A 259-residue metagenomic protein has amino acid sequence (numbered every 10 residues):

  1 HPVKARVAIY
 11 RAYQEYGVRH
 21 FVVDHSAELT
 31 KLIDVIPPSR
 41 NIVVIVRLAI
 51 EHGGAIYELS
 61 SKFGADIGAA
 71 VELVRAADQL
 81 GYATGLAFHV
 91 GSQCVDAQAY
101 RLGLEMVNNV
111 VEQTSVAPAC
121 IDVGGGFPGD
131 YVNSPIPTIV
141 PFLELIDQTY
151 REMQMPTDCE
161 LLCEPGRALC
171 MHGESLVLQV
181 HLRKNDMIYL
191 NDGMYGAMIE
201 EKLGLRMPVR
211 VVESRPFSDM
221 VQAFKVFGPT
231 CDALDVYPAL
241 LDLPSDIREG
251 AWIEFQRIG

Functional and structural regions predicted by a protein language model:
H1-C120, L145: Active-site-proximal beta-alpha core segment in soluble small-molecule metabolic enzymes
S26, A49-E51, H89, G124 (+4 more regions): Anionic group-transfer/hydrolysis microenvironments
A55-E58, D96-Q98, Y131-S134, H172-E174 (+2 more regions): Short, well-ordered secondary-structure micro-motifs
V90-S92, I121-Y131, C163-A168: Glycine-rich beta-strand-to-loop/alpha-helix junction loops that act as flexible
D96-E112, T138-D147, L176-K184, D242: Short, electropositive alpha-helical surface patch
L145, E160-G259: Charged (often Lys/Glu-rich) extended helix/loop segments that serve as interaction or gating elements
